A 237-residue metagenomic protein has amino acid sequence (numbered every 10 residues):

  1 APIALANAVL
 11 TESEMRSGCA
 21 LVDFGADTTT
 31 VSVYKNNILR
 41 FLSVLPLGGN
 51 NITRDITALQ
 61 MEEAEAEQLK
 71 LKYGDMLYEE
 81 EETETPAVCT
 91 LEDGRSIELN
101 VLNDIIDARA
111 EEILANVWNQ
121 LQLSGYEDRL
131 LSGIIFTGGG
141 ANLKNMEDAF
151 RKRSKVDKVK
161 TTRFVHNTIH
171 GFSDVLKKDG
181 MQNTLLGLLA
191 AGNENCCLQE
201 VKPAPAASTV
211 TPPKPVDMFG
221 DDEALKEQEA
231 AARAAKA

Functional and structural regions predicted by a protein language model:
A1-C19, M76, V201-A237: Nucleotide/phosphate-binding catalytic cleft detector across ATP-hydrolyzing and phosphate-transferring enzymes
I3, Y34-A110, Q122, R129 (+1 more regions): Phosphate-binding glycine-rich/basic clefts of nucleotide- and phosphate-handling proteins, predominantly
E12-F41, I56: Gly/Thr-rich phosphate-binding beta-strand-loop-beta motif of the actin/hexokinase/Hsp70
D23, I56, V117, F136 (+1 more regions): Residue-level signature of catalytic and energy-coupling elements of molecular machines, predominantly ATP/GTP-dependent
A58-E62, K152, V156, A190-L198: Short, well-ordered loop/turn and helix-capping segments at boundaries between secondary-structure elements and domains
D75-L77, R129-R153: Glycine-rich phosphate-binding loops at beta-strand->alpha-helix junctions
L114, W118-S132: Phosphate/pyrophosphate-binding loops at sites that engage ATP/ADP/AMP, CoA/4′-phosphopantetheine, polyphosphate
T162-P213: Glycine-rich phosphate-binding/hydrolytic loop that grips phosphoryl groups
